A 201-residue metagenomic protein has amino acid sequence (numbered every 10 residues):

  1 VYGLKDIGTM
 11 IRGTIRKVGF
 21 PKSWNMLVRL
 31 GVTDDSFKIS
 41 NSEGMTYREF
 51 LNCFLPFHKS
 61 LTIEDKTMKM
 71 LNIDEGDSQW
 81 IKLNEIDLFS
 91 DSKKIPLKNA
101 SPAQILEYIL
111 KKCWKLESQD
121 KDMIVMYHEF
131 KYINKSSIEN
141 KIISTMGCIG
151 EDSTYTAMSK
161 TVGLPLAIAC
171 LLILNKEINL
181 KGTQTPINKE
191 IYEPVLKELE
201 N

Functional and structural regions predicted by a protein language model:
V1-N201: C-terminal catalytic/substrate-binding lobe primarily of soluble NAD(P)-dependent oxidoreductases
